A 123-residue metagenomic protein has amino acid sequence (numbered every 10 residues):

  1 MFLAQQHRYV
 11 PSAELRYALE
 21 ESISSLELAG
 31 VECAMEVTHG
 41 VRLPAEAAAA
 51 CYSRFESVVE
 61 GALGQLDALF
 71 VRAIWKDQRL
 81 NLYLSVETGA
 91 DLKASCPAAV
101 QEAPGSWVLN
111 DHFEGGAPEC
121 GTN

Functional and structural regions predicted by a protein language model:
Q5-V31: Short beta-to-alpha transition helix within the HATPase_c
R8-R16, R42-P44, D77-R79: Conserved sequence/structural motifs within the catalytic ATP-binding
G30-S57, Q78: Conserved short strand/loop->alpha-helix "switch" segment adjacent to the catalytic nucleotide/phosphoryl-transfer site
E32-A34, F70-R72, S106: Residues at or immediately flanking beta-strands
V58-L66: Short helix-loop "hinge" at the ATP-lid/N-box region of the Bergerat-fold HATPase_c
Q65, I74-Q78, Q101-A103: Structural motif
F70-V86: Short beta-strand/loop element within the Bergerat-fold HATPase_c
K93-N123: Flexible, glycine-/charge-rich segments associated with ATP-binding catalytic modules
